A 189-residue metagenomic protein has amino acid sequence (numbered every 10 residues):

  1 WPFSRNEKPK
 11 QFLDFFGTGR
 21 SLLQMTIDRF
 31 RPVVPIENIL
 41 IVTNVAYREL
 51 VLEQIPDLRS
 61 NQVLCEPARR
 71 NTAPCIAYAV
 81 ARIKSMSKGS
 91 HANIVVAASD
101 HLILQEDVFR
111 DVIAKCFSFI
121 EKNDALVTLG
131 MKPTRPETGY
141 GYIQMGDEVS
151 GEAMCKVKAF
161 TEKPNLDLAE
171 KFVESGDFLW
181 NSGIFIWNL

Functional and structural regions predicted by a protein language model:
W1, L13-F16, Q144, T161: Residue-level detector of conserved, well-ordered beta-strand and adjacent loop positions that form binding/recognition
P2, N6, D14-V96, L104-V108: Conserved N-terminal catalytic core of the sugar/cofactor nucleotidyltransferase
F12, V63, L126-T128: Conserved beta-strand scaffold positions in the cores of enzyme catalytic domains, especially in NTP/NDP-utilizing
S99: Short acidic donor-binding/metal-coordinating loop in glycosyltransferase active sites
Q105-L189: Conserved core of the sugar-phosphate nucleotidyltransferase
